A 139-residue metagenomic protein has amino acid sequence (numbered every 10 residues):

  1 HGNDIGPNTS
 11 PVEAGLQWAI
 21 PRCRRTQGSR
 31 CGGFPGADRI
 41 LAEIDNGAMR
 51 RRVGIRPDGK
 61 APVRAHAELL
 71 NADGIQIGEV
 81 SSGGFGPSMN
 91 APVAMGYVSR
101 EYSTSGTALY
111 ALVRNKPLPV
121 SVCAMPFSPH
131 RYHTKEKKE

Functional and structural regions predicted by a protein language model:
H1-E139: Conserved, structured C-terminal
